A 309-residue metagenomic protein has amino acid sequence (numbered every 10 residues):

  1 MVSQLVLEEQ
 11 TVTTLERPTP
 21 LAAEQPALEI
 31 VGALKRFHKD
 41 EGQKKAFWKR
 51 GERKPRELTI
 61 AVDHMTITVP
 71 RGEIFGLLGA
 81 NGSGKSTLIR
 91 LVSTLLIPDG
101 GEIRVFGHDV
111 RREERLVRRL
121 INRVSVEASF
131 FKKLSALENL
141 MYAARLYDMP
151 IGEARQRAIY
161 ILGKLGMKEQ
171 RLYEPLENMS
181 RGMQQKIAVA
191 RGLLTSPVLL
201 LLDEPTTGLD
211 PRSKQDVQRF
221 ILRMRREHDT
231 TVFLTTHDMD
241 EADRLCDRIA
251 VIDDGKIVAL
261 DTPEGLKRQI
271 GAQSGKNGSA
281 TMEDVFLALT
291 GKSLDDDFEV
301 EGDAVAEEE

Functional and structural regions predicted by a protein language model:
A33, K44-G51, N122, M141 (+2 more regions): Conserved ABC ATPase "signature" region
S196: Conserved catalytic motifs of ABC-family nucleotide-binding domains
L200-D203: Catalytic Walker B motif of ABC-type/P-loop ATPase nucleotide-binding domains
Q215-H228: Helical segment within the ABC ATPase nucleotide-binding domain
L260-D261: ABC ATPase "signature
